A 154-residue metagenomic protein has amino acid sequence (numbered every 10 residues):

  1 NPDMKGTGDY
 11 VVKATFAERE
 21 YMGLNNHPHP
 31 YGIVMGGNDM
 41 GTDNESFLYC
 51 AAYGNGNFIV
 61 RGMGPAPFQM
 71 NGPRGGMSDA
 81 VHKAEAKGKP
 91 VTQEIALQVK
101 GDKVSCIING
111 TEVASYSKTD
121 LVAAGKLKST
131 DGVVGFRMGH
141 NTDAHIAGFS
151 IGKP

Functional and structural regions predicted by a protein language model:
N1-Q69: Secretory/extracellular carbohydrate-interaction modules and structurally similar beta-sandwich "look-alikes"
K5-T7, N26, A86-P90, S129 (+1 more regions): Surface-exposed coil/turn segments at beta-strand junctions on protein surfaces, enriched
A14, K87-L121: Carbohydrate-binding surfaces in secreted/extracellular proteins
F16-E18, V99, I151: Hydrophobic beta-strand positions in extracellular immunoglobulin-like domains
G32-V34, S105-I107, S150: Beta-strand signatures of extracellular beta-sandwich domains
P67-A96: Short, aromatic/His-centered strand-loop micro-motif at the edge of beta-sheets
Y116-A147: Flexible glycan-contacting loops in extracellular carbohydrate-active proteins
